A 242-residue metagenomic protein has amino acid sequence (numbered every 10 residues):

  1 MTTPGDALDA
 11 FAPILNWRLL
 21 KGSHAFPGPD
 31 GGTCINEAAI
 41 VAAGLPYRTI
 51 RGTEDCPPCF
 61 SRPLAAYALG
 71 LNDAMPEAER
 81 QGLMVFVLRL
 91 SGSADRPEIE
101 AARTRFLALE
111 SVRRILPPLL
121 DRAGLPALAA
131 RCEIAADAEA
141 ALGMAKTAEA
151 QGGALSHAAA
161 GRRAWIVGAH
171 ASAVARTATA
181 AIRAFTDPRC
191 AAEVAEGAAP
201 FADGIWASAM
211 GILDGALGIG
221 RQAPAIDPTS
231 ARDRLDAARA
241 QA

Functional and structural regions predicted by a protein language model:
M1-A242: Short, glycine-biased loop/turn motifs at secondary-structure junctions and in low-complexity Ser/Thr/Pro-rich termini
